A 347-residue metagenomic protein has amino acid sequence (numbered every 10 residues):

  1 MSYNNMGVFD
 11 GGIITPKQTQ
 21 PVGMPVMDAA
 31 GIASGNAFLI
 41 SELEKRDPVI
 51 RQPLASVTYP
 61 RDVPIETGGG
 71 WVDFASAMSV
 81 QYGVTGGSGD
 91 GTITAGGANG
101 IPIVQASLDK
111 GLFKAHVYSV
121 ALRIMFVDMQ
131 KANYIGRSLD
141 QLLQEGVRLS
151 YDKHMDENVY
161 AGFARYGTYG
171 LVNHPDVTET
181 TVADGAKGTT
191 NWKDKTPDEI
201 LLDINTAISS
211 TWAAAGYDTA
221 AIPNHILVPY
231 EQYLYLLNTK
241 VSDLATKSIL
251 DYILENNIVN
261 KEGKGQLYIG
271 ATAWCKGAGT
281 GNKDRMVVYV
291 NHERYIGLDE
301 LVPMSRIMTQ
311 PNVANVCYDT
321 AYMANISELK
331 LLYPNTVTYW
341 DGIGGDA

Functional and structural regions predicted by a protein language model:
S2-D62, N238-A347: Sequence/fold signature of self-assembling virion shell proteins
S34, F38-S41, K45, F113 (+3 more regions): Alpha-helix boundary/N-cap detector
L39-V120: Assembly/oligomerization interface modules of large self-assembling protein complexes
V63, A75, G83-G87, D218-I222 (+3 more regions): Short, flexible beta-strand-to-coil junctions
S119-D203: Alpha-helical scaffold segments that mediate packing/assembly in large oligomeric complexes
M125, P229-E231, Y333: Helix N-cap / beta->alpha transition motif
Y151, M155-N158, I204-A215, I253-N257: Hydrophobic, Leu/Ile/Phe/Ala-enriched alpha-helical segments that form helix-helix packing faces
V172-V241, A245-K247: Extended, solvent-exposed, turn-rich assembly/linker loops in the middle of proteins
